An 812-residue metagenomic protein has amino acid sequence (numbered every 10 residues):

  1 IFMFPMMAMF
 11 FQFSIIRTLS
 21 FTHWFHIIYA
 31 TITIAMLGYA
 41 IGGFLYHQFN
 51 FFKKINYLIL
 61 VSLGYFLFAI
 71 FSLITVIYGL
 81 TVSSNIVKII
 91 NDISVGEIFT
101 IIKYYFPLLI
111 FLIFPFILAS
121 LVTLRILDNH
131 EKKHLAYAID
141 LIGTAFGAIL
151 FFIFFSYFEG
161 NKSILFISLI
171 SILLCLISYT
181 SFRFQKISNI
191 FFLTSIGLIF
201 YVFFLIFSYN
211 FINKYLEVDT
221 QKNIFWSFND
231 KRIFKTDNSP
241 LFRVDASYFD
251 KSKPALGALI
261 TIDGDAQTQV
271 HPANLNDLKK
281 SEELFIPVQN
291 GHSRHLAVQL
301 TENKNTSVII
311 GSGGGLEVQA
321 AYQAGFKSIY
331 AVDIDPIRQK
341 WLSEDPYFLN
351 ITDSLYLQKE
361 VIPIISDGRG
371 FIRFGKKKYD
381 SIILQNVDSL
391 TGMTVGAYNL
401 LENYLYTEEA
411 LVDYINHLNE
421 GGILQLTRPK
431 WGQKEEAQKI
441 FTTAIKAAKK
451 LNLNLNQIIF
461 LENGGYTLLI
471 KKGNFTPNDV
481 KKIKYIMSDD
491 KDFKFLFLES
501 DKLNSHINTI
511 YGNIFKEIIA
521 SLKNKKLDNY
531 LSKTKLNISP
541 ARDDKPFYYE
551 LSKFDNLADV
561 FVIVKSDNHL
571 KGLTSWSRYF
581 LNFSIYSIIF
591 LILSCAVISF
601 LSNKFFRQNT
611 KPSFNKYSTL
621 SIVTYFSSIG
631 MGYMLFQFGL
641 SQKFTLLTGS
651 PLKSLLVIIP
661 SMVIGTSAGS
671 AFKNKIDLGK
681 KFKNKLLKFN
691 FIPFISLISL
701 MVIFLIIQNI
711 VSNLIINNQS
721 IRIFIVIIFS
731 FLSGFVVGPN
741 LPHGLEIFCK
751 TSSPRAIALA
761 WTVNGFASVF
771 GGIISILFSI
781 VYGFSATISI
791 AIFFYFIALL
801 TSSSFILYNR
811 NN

Functional and structural regions predicted by a protein language model:
I1-G264, Q269-L296, L300-N812: Alpha-helical transmembrane segments of multi-pass membrane proteins
